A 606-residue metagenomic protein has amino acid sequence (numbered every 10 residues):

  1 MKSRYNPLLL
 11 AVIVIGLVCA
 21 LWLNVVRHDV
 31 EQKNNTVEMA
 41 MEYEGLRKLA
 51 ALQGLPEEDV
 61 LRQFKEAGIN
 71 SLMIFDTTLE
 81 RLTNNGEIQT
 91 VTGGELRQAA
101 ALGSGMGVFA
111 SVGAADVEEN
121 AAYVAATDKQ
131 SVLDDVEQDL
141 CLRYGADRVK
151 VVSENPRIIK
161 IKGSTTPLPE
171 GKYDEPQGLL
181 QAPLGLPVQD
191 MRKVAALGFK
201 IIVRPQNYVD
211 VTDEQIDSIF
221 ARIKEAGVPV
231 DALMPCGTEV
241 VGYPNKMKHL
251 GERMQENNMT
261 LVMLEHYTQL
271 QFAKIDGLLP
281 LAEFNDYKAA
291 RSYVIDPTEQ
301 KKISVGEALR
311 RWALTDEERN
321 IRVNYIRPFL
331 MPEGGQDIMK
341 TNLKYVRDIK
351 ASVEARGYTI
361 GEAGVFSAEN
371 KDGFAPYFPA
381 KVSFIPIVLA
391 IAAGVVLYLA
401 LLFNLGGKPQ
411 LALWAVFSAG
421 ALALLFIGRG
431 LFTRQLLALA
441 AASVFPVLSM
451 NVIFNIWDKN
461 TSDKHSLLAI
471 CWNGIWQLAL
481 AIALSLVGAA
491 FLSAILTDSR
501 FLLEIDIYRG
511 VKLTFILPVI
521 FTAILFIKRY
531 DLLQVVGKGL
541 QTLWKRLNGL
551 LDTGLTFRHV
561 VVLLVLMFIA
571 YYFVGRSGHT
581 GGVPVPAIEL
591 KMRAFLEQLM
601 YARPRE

Functional and structural regions predicted by a protein language model:
K2-L23, V388-E606: Alpha-helical transmembrane segments of integral membrane proteins
K2-P7, V26-V37: Beta-strand-rich luminal/extracellular ectodomains of secretory-pathway glycoproteins, especially N-glycosylated
R27, D316, Q477: Functionally constrained cores in energy, signaling, and assembly domains
V30-K381: Soluble extramembrane regions of membrane proteins in the secretory/endomembrane system
P379-A390: N-terminal membrane-entry
